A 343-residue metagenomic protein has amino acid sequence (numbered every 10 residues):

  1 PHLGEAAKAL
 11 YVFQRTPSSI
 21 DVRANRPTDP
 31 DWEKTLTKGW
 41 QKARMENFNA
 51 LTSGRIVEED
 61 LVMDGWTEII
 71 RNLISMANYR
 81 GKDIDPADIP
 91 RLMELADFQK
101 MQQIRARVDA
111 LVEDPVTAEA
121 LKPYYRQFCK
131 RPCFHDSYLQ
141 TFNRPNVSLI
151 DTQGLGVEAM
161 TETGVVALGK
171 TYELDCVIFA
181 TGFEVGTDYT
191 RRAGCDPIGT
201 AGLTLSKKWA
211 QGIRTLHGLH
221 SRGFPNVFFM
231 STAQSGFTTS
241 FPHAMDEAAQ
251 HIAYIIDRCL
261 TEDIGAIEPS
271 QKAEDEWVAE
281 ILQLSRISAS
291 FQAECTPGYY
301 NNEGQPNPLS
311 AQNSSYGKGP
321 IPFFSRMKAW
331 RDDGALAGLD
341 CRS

Functional and structural regions predicted by a protein language model:
H2-L3: Aromatic pocket-lining residues of Rossmann-like dinucleotide-binding sites
A7-S343: N-terminal FAD-binding dinucleotide-binding subdomain shared by FAD-dependent oxidases/monooxygenases
